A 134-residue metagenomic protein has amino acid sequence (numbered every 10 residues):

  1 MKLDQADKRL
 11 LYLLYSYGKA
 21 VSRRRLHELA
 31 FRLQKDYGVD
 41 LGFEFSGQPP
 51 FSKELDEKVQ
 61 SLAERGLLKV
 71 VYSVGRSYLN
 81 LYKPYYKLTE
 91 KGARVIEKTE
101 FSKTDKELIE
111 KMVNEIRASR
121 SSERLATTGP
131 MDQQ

Functional and structural regions predicted by a protein language model:
M1-Q134: Domain-edge interaction signal
